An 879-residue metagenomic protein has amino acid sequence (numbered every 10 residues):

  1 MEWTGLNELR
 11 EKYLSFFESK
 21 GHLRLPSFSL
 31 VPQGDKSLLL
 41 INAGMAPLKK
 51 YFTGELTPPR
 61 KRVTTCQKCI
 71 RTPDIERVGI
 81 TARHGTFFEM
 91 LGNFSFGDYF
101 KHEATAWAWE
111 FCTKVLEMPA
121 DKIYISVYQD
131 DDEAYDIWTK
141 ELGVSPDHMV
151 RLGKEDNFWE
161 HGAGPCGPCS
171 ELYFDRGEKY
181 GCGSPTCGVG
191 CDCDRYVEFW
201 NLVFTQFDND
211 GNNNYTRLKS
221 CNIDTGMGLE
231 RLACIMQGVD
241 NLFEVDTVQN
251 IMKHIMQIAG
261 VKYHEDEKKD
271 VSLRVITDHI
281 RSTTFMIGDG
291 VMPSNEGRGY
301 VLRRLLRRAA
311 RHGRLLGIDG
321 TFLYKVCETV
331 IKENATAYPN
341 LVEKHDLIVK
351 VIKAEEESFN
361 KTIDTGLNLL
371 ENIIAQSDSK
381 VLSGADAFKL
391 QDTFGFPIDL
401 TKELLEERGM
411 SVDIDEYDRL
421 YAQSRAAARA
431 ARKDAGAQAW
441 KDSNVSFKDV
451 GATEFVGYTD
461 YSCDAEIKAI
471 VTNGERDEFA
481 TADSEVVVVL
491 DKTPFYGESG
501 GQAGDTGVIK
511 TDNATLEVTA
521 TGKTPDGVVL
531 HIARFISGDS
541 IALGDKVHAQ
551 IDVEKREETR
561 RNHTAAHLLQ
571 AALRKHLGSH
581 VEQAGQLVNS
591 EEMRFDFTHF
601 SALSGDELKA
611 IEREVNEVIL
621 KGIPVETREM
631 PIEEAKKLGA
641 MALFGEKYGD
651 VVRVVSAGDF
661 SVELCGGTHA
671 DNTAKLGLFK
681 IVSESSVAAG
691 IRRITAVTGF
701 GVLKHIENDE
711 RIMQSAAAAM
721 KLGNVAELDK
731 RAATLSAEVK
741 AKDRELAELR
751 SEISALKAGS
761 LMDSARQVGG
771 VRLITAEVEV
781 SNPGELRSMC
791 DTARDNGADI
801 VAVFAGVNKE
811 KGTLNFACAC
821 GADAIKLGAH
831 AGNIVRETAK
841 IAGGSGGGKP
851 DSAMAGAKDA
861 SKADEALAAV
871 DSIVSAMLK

Functional and structural regions predicted by a protein language model:
M1-K879: A glycine- and charged-residue-rich anion-binding loop/surface
